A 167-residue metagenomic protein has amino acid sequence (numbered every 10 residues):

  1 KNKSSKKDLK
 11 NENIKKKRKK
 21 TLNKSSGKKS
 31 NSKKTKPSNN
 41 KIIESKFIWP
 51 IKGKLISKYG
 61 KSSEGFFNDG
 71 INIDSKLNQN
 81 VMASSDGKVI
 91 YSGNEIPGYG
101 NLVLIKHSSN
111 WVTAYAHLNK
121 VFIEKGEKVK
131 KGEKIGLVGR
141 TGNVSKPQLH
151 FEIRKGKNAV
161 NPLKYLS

Functional and structural regions predicted by a protein language model:
K1-K7: Extracellular LysM carbohydrate-binding repeats and other cell-envelope/extracellular binding modules
K10-Y99, V160: Surface-exposed, glycine-biased beta-strand/turn segments
S57, S75, Y91, H117-K120 (+1 more regions): A residue-level detector for short acidic-glycine micro-motifs
G70-D74, N101-H107, H150-E152: Short, acidic/hydrophobic/Gly-rich beta-strand patch recurrent on exposed beta strands that often constitutes part
N72, L102-L104, A114, L137 (+1 more regions): Conserved beta-strand positions that form and line the central face of beta-propeller blades
N80-V89, I123-V138: Short, well-structured beta-strand-loop connectors
A83-F122: Zn2+-dependent peptidoglycan hydrolase active-site motif and core
E127-S167: Conserved, short, structured surface segments that act as functional micro-motifs
